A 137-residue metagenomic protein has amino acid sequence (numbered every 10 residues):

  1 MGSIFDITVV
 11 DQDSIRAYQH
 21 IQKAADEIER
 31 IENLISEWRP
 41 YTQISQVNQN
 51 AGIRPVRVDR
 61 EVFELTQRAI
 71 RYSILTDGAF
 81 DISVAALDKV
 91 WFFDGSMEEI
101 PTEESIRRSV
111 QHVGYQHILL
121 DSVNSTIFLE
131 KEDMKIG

Functional and structural regions predicted by a protein language model:
M1-G137: A contiguous, well-ordered beta/alpha segment that forms the leading edge of an enzyme domain
